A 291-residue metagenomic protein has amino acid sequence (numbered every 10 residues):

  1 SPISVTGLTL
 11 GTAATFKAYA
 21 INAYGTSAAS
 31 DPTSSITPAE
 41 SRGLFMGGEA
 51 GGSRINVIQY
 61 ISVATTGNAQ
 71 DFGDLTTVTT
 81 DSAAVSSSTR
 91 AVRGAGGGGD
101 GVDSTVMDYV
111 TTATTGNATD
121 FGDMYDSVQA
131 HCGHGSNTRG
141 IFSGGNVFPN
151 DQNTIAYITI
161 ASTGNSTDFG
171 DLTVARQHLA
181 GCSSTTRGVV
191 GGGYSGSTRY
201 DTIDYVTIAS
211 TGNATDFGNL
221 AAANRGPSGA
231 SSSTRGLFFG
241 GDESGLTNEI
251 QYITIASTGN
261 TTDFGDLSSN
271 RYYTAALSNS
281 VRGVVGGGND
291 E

Functional and structural regions predicted by a protein language model:
S1-S4, A118: Extracellular beta-sheet repeat scaffolds used for adhesion and glycan interaction
V5-S27: Beta-strand-rich modules
N22-Y24, T33-E291: Kelch-like beta-propeller repeat domains
A29-D31: Short edge beta-strand segments in beta-sheet-rich domains
